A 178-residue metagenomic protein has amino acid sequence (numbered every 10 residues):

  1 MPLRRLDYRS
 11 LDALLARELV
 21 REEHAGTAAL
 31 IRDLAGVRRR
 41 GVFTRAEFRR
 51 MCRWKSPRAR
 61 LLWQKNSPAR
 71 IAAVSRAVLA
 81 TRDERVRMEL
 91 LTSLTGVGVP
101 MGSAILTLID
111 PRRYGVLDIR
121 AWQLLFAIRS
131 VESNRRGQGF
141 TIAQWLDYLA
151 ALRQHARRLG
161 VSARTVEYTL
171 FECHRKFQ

Functional and structural regions predicted by a protein language model:
M1-R50, S56, G115-Q178: C-terminal accessory module of base-excision DNA glycosylases/AP lyases that mediates lesion recognition and DNA
V20-H24, D83, G98: Short, structured coil/loop segments at alpha-helix boundaries
R32, A72, V86, M101-L106 (+2 more regions): Generic alpha-helix detector with strongest preference for long hydrophobic helices that associate with membranes
G41, A77, T107-P111: Short, surface-exposed loop/turn motifs that are enriched in glycine and acidic residues and include a nearby proline
R53-V97: Helix-hairpin-helix/helix-loop-helix acidic hairpins
V78, R82, R112, A143: A short glycine-/small-residue-rich loop at the edge of a beta-strand within enzyme catalytic domains
V86-F126: Catalytic DNA-binding helix-loop module of base-excision-repair DNA glycosylases/AP lyases
